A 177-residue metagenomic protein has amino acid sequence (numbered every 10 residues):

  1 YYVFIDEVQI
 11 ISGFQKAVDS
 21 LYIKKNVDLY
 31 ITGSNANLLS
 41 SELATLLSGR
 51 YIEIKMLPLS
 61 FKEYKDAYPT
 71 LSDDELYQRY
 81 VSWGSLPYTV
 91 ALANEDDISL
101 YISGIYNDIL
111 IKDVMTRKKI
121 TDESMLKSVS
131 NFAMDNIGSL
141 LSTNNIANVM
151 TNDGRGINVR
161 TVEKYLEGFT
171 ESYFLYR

Functional and structural regions predicted by a protein language model:
Y1-F14: Conserved P-loop NTPase "ATPase switch" module shared by AAA+ and STAND
F4-I5, D28-S34, K55: Structural recognition of the conserved hydrophobic beta-strand(s) that form the central parallel beta-sheet of P-loop
V18-S20, N37-E53, A67-P69: Short regulatory helix/loop adjacent to the ATP-binding pocket of P-loop NTPases
L21-L29: Substrate-engagement module of ASCE P-loop NTPases
K25, Y51, T170-Y173: Structural motif
S34-N37, L59: Alpha-helix/helix-capping structural signal
P58, K62-R177: Interdomain hinge/linker elements that couple catalytic modules in large macromolecular machines
